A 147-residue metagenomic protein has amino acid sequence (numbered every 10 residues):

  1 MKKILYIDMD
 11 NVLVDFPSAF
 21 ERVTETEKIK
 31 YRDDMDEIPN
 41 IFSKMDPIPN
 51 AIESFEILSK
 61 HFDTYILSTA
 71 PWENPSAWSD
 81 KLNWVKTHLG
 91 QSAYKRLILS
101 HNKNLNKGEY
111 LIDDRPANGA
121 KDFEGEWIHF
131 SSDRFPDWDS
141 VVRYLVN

Functional and structural regions predicted by a protein language model:
M1-S43, R134: Active-site neighborhood of HAD-like aspartate-dependent phosphohydrolases
I4, Y94-D122: Conserved Lys-Pro-Asp/Glu-containing loop-to-beta segment of HAD-superfamily phosphomonoesterases, centered on
V14-F16, I66, E73-A77, L105-K107 (+2 more regions): Short catalytic/ligand-binding loop motif for oxyanion handling, primarily in non-cytosolic enzymes, centered on
D46, A51-S79, V85: Substrate-recognition element of Asp-dependent hydrolases with the DxDx(T/V) motif
P75-K103: Active-site donor-binding segments of glycosyltransferases and PAPS-dependent sulfotransferases
Y110-R143: Acidic, Mg2+-coordinating phosphoryl-transfer loop and its flanking beta/alpha structural elements, shared across
